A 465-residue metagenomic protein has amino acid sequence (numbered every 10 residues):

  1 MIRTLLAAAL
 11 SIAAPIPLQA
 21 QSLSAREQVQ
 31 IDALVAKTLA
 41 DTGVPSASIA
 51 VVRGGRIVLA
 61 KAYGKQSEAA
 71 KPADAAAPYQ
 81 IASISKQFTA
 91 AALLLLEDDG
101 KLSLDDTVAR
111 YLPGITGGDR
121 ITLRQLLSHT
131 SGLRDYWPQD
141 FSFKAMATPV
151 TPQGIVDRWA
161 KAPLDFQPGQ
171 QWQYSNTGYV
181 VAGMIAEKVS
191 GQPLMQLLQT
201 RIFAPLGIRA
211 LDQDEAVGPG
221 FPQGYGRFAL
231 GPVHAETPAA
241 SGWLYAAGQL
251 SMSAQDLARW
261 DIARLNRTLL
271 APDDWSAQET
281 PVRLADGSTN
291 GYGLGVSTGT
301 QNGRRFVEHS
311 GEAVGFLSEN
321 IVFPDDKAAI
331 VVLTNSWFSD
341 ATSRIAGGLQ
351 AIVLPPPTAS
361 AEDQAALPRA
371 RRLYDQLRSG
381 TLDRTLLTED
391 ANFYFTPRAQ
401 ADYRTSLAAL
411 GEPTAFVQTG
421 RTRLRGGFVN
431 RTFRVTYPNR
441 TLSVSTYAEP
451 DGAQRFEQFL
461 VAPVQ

Functional and structural regions predicted by a protein language model:
A7-P15: Bacterial N-terminal signal peptides
L23-Y79, K101-D106, K161, F228: Short, conserved catalytic-motif segment at the N-terminal edge
I31-A36, I49, G55, P78-D105 (+3 more regions): Active-site SXXK
S67, D119-V314, E319: Short, surface-exposed loop or secondary-structure junction motifs that flank catalytic or metal-binding residues
E308-H309, E319-N335, S443-S445, F456-V461: Short, well-ordered beta-strand elements
T334-A399, Q465: Short, gly/Ser/Thr-rich active-site loops of penicillin-recognizing serine hydrolases
T381-G426: Short solvent-exposed beta->alpha transition segments
G420-Q465: Exposed beta-sheet edge and beta->alpha loop/turn motif
